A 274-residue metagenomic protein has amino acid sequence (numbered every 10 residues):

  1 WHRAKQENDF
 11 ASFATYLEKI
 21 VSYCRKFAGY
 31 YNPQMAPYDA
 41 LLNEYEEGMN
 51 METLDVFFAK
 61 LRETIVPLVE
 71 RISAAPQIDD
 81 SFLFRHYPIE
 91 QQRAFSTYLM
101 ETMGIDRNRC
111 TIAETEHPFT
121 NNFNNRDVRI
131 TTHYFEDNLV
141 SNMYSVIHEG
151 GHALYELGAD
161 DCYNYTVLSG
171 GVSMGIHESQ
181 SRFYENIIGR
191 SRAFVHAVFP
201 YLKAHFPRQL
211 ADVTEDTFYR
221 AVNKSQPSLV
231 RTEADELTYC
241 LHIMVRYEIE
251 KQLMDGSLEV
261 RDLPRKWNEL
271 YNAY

Functional and structural regions predicted by a protein language model:
W1-L139: Contiguous, non-catalytic segments that form substrate-binding/exosite surfaces or channel walls
A4-A11, G48, R71-D80, D160-V167 (+2 more regions): Inter-helical turn/loop segments and adjacent helix faces that build the functional surface of alpha-helical bundle
Y16, P88, N122, R126 (+6 more regions): Secondary-structure capping and boundary motifs in well-ordered enzyme cores
N32, E136, S141-D161, E178-E185: Active-site recognition of the HExxH zinc-binding catalytic motif
E46, V66, E70-S73, M100-I105 (+5 more regions): Hydrophobic/aromatic-lined pockets within catalytic cores
P76-F82, V128-E136, D160-V167, L229-A234 (+1 more regions): Glycine- and acidic
T120-D127, A153-D160, E215-K224: Active-site-adjacent bridging/hinge elements
S191-Y274: Long, amphipathic alpha-helical stalk/connector segments used for oligomerization, subunit docking, or mechanical
